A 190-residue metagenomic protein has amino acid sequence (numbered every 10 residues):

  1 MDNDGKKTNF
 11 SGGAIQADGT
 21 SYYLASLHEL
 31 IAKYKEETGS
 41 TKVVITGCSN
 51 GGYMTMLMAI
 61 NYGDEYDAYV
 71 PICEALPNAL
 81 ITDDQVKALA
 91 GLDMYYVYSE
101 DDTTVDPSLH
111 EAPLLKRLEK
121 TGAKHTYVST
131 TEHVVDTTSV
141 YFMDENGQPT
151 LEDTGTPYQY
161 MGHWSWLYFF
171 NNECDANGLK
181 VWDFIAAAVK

Functional and structural regions predicted by a protein language model:
M1-N3: Conserved alpha/beta-hydrolase
G5-E37: Alpha/beta-hydrolase active-site loop
T38-S49: Alpha/beta-hydrolase fold nucleophile elbow
S49-N50, C73: Catalytic nucleophile serine of serine hydrolases, specifically the conserved "nucleophile elbow" pentapeptide
G52-G63: Short glycine-enriched nucleophile-adjacent loop and the immediately C-terminal alpha-helix near the catalytic center
V70-N78, D101: Active-site nucleophile loop of the alpha/beta-hydrolase fold
A88-M94: Short, proline-enriched alpha-helix->beta-strand connector loops that line the catalytic pocket of alpha/beta-hydrolase
V97, D101-T103, L109, L115 (+1 more regions): C-terminal catalytic histidine-bearing segment of alpha/beta-hydrolase fold enzymes
